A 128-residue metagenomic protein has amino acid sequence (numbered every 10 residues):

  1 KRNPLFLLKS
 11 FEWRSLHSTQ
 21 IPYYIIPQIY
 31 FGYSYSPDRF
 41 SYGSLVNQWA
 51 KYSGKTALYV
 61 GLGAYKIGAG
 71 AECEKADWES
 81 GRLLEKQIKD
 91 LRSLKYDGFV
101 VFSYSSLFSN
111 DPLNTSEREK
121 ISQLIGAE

Functional and structural regions predicted by a protein language model:
K1-N3: Beta-propeller domains
L5-L8, S15-L16: Mature, folded catalytic cores of secreted/periplasmic enzymes
L7-S10, F40-V46, R82-L84: Charged helix-capping and loop-helix junction motifs
W13-D38, G54-E128: Substrate-binding cleft of secreted/luminal carbohydrate-active enzymes
V46-G54: Surface-exposed amphipathic alpha-helices with a cationic face
